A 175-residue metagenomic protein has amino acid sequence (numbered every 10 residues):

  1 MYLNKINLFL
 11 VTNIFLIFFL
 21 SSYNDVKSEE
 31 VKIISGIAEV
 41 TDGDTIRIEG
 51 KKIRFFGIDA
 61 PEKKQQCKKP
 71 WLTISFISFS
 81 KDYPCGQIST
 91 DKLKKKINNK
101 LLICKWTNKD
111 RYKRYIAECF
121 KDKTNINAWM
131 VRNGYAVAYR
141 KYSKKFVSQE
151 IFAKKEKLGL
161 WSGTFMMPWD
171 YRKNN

Functional and structural regions predicted by a protein language model:
Y2-N175: Small beta-barrel nucleic-acid-binding modules, primarily SNase/OB-fold domains and secondarily Tudor-like barrels
